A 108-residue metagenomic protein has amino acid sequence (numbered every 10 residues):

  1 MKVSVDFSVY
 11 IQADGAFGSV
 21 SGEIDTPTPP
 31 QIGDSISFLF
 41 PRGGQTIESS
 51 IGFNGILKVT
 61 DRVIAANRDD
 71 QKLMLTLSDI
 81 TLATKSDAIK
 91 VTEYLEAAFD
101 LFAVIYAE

Functional and structural regions predicted by a protein language model:
M1-G18: Short, basic/aromatic beta-hairpin or loop at an interaction surface
S19-T26: Short alpha-helix capping/helix-loop boundary micro-motifs
L39-S49: Short, charged beta-turn/beta-strand-edge "cap" motif at the junction between a beta-strand and an adjacent loop
I47-K58: Short coil-to-beta-strand transition motifs
V63-E108: Glycine- and charge-enriched low-complexity intrinsically disordered segments
